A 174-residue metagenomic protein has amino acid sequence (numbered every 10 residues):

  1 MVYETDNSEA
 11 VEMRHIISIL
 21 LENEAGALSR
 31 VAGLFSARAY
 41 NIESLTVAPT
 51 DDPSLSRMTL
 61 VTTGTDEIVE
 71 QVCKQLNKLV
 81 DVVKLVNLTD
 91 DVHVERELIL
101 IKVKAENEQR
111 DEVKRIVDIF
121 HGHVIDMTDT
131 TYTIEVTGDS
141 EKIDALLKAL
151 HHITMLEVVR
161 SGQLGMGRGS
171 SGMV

Functional and structural regions predicted by a protein language model:
M1-R57, V61-V174: Long, contiguous binding/interaction regions
